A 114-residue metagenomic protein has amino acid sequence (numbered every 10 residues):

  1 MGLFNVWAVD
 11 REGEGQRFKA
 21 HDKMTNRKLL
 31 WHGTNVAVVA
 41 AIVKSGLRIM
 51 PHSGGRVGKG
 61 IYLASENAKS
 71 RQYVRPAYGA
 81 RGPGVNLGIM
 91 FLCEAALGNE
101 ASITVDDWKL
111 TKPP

Functional and structural regions predicted by a protein language model:
M1-P114: ADP-ribose/nucleotidyl-moiety interaction motifs
